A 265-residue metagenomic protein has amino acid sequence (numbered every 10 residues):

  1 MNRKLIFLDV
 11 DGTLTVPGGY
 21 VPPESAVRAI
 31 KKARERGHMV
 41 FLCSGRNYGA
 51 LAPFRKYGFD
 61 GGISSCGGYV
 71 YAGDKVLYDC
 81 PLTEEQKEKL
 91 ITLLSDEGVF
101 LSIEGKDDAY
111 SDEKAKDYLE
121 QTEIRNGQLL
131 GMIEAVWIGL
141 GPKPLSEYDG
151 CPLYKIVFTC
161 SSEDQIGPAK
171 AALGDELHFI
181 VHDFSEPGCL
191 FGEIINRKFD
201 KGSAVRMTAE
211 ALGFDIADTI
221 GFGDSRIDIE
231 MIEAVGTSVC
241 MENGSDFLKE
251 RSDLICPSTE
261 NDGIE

Functional and structural regions predicted by a protein language model:
M1-L5, P23, F191-E265: Mg2+-dependent phosphoryl-transfer enzymes with acidic/Ser/Thr/Gly-rich catalytic loops
M1-R3, G37, F59, G98 (+2 more regions): A general structural motif
N2-Y20, S44, I232: Asp-based phosphoryl-transfer active-site loop
V21-N126: Active-site phosphate-binding/coordination module
A33, S44, C66, I156 (+3 more regions): Residue-level signal for inorganic ion chemistry
Y57-G58, C66, L173-E176, A234-V235 (+1 more regions): Short, structured coil segments at secondary-structure junctions
F59-G67, E123, H178-V181, S238-N243 (+1 more regions): Short hydrophobic/aromatic-enriched beta-strand-loop microsegments
L93, E104, D108-F222, I229: Conserved acidic, metal-coordinating active-site core of Asp-based, Mg2+-dependent phosphoryl-transfer enzymes
